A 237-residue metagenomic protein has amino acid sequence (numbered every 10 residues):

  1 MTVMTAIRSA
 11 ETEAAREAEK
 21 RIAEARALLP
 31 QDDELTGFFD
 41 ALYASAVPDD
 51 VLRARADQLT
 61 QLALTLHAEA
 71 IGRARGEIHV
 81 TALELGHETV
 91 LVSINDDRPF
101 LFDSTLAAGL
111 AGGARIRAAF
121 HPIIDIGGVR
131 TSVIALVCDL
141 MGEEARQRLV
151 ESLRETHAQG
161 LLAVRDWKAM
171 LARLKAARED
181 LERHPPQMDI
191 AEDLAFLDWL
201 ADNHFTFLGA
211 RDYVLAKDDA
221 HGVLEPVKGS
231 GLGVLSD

Functional and structural regions predicted by a protein language model:
T2-N95, A107, S132-A135, E144-D237: Charge-rich interaction surfaces and accessory domains that mediate macromolecular binding and assembly
N95-R98, I123, L140: Short, flexible loop/turn elements at secondary-structure junctions
F100-R117: Extended intrinsically disordered, low-complexity coil regions enriched in Ser, Thr, Gly, Ala and often Pro
G113-G127: Glycine-rich phosphate/pyrophosphate-binding loops and their adjacent beta-strand/loop elements at enzyme active sites
P122, G128-V129, A135, M141: A surface-exposed, charged beta-strand/loop segment in the N-terminal or early-internal portion of soluble proteins
